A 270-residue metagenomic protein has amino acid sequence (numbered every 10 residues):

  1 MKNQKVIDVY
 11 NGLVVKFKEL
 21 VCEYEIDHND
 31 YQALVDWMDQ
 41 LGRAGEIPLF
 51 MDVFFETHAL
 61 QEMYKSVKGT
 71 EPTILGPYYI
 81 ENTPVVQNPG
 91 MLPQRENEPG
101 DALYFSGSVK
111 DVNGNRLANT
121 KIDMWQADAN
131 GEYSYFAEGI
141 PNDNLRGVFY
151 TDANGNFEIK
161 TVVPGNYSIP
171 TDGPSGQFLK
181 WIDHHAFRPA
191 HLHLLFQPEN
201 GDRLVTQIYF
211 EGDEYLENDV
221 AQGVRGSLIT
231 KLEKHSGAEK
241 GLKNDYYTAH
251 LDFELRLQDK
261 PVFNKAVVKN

Functional and structural regions predicted by a protein language model:
M1-N270: Beta-strand-dominated extracellular/periplasmic modules and repeats in secreted or surface-exposed proteins
